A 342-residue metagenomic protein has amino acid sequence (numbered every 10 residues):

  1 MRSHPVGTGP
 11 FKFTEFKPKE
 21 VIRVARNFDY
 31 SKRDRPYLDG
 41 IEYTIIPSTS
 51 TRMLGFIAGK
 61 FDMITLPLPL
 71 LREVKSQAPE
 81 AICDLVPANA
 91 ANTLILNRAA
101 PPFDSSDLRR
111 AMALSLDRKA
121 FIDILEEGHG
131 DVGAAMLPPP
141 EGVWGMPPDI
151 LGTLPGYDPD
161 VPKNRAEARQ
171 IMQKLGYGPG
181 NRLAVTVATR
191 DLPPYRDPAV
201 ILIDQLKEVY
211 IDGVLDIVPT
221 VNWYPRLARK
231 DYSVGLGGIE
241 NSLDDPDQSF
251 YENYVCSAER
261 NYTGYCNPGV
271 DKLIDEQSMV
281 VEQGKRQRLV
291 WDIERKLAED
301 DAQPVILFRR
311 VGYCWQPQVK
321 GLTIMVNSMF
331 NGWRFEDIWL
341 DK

Functional and structural regions predicted by a protein language model:
M1-P36, G40, S48, R165-A166 (+2 more regions): Gly/Pro-rich hinge or "lid" segments in bacterial periplasmic/extracellular proteins
R2, D29-V74, R110, I203-D204 (+1 more regions): Ligand-site clamp/hinge motif
F11, V132-K174, L192-D197: Structural transition elements
P18-K19, G40, R165, R169-S242 (+2 more regions): Ligand/substrate-recognition segments at binding pockets and active sites
A25-D29, P79, N89-A111, S115 (+2 more regions): A bilobed periplasmic-binding-protein/Venus flytrap-type ligand-binding module shared by bacterial periplasmic
R72-L85, R229-Y232, D245-R260, Q316-L322: Ligand-binding "clamshell"
I122, P159-P162, D212-W223, A228 (+2 more regions): Extracytoplasmic/peripheral linker and loop segments enriched in polar/acidic and small residues with frequent Thr/Pro
W315-K342: Long beta-strand-rich cores associated with HINT superfamily self-processing modules
